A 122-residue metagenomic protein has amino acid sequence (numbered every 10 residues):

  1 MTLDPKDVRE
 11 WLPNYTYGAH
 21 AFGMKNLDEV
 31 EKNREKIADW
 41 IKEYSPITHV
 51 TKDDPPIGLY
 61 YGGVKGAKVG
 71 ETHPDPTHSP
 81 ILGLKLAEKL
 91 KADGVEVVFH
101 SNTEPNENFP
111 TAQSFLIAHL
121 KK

Functional and structural regions predicted by a protein language model:
M1-K122: Alpha/beta-hydrolase superfamily serine-hydrolase fold, recognizing
